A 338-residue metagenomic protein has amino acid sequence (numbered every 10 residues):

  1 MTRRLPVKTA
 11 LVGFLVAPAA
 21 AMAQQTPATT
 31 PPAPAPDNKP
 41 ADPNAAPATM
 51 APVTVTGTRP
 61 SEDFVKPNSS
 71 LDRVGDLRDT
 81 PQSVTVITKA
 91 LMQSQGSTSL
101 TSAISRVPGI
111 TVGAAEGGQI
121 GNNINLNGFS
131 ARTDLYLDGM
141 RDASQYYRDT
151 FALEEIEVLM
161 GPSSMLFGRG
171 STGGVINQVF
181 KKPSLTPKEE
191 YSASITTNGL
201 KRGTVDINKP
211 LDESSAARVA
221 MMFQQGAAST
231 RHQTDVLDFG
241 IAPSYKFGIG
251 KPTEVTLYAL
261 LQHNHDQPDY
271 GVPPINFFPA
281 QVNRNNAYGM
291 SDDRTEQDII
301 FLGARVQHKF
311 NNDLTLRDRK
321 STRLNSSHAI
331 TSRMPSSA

Functional and structural regions predicted by a protein language model:
M1-N44: Cleavable N-terminal targeting peptides that direct proteins into the secretory/outer-membrane pathway or into
T2, Q24, S102-A103, I120-G121 (+4 more regions): Outer-membrane beta-barrel proteins
M50-T186: Acidic, small-polar-rich N-terminal luminal/periplasmic segments of exported/outer-membrane proteins
S105, N127-F129, L159, T196-N198 (+3 more regions): A short, compositionally biased micro-patch
A152-E154, M165-P243, F247-T253, I300: Outer-membrane beta-barrel translocator/receptor signature
Q224-S229, D238-K309, D313-R323, S337: Acidic/polar loop-and-plug regions of large Gram-negative outer-membrane beta-barrel proteins
L324-A338: Single conserved hydrophobic/aromatic residue that forms the stacking wall/gate of nucleotide- or nucleobase-binding
